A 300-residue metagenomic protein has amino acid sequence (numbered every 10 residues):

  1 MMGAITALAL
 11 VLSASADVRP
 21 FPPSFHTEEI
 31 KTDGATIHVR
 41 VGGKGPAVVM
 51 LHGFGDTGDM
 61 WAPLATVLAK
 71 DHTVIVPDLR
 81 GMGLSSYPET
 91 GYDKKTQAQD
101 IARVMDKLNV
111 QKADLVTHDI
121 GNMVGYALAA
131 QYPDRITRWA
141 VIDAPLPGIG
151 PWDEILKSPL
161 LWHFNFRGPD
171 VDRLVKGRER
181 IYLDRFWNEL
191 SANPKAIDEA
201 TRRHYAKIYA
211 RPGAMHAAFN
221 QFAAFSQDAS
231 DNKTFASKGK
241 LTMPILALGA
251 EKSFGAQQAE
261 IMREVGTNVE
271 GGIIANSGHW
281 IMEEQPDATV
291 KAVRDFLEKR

Functional and structural regions predicted by a protein language model:
M2-S13: Bacterial N-terminal signal peptides
D17-T27, A35-I37, A47, M82-V116 (+4 more regions): Flexible "cap/lid" subdomain of the alpha/beta-hydrolase fold that forms the substrate-access gate
V41-L84: Conserved HGGG/HGGXW glycine-rich cap/lid loop of the alpha/beta-hydrolase fold
L51, P77, L248-A250, I274-S277: Short hydrophobic "strand-cap" motifs at the C-terminus of beta-strands
T57-G58, M123, G278: A short, glycine- and basic residue-enriched loop/turn that sits immediately adjacent to a domain's principal
S277-P286, V290: Catalytic histidine-centered segment of alpha/beta-hydrolase-like enzymes
